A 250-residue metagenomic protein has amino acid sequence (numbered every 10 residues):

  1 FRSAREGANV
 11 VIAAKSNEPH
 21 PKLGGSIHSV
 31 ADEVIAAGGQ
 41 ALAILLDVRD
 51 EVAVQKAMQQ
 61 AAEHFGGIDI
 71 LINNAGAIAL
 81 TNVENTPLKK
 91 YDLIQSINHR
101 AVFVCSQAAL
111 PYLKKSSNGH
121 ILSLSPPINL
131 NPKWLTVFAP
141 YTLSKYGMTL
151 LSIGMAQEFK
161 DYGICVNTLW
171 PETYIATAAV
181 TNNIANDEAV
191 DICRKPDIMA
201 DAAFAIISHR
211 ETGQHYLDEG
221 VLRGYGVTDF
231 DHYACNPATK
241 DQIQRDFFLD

Functional and structural regions predicted by a protein language model:
F1-A13: Canonical Rossmann dinucleotide-binding motif of NAD(H)/NADP(H)-dependent dehydrogenases/reductases, specifically
G25, L45-M58, L88: The beta1-alpha1 cofactor-binding region of Rossmann-like NAD(H)/NADP(H)-dependent oxidoreductases
G38-Q40, G67-I68, L113-P127, D161-C165 (+1 more regions): Active-site loop of short-chain dehydrogenase/reductase
N82-V83, P87-D92: Substrate-binding pocket helix/loop in short-chain dehydrogenase/reductase
S106-Q107, I153: A short, exposed helix-loop element centered on a Lys and neighboring polar residues
K114, G119-D161, E172-I175: Catalytic loop of short-chain dehydrogenase/reductase
T168-L169, N186-D250: C-terminal helical subdomain
